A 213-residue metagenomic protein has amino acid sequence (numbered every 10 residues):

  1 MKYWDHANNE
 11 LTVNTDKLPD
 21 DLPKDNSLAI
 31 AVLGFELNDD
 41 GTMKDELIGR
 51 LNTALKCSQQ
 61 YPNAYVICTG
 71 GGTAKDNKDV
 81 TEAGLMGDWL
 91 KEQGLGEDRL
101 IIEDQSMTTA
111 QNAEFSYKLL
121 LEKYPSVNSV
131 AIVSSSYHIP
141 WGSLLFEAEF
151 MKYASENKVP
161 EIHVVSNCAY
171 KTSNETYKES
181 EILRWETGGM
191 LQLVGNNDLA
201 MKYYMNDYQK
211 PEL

Functional and structural regions predicted by a protein language model:
M1-G41, K91-Q93, E97, E103 (+1 more regions): Extended hydrophobic blocks
M43-L47, D79-A83, S106-A113, S135-I139: Solvent-exposed, acidic/flexible segments
K44-P62: Histidine-anchored nucleotide/phosphate-binding helix
G49-A54, K78-L90, W141-K152: Short, solvent-exposed amphipathic alpha-helices that sit in or adjacent to ligand/effector-binding or catalytic
R50-T53, N112-S116: Well-ordered alpha-helical segments embedded in enzymatic catalytic cores
K56-Q59, D88, K118: Replace "anionic and nucleotidyl ligands
Y61-D98: Short, surface-exposed acidic-centric catalytic microdomains
T73, M107, A169-K171: Residue-level detector of flexible, active-site-proximal loop/helix-junction positions within diverse enzyme catalytic
